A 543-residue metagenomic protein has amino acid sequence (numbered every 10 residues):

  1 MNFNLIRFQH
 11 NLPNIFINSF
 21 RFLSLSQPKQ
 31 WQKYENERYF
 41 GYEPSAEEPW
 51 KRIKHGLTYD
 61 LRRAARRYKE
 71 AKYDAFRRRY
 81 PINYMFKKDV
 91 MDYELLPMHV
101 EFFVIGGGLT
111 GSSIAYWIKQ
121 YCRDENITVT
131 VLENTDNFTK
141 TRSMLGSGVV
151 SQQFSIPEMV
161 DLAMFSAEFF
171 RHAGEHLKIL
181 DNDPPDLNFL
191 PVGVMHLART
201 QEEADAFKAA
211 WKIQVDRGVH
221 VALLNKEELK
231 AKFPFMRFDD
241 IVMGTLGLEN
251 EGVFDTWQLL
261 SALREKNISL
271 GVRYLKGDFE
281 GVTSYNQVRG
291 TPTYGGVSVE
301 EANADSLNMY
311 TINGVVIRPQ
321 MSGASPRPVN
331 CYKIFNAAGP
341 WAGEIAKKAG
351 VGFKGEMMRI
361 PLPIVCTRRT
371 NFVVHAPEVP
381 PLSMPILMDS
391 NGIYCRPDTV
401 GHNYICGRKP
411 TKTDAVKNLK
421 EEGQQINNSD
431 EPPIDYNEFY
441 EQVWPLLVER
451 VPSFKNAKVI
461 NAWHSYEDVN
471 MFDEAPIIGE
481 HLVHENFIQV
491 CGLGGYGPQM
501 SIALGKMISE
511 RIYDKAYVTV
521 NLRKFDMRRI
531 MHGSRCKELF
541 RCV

Functional and structural regions predicted by a protein language model:
N2-E101, Q120-D124: Extreme N-terminal leader/targeting segments of oxidoreductases
G106-G108: Glycine-rich Rossmann-fold phosphate-binding loop(s) that bind the pyrophosphate of adenine dinucleotide cofactors
Y116-Q120, G148-S151, I179-G193, M309-Y310 (+1 more regions): Active-site substrate-recognition segment that forms the wall of the catalytic cavity or substrate channel
K119-S143: Glycine-rich FAD pyrophosphate-binding loop
S147-K232, G392: Dinucleotide-binding Rossmann-like beta1-alpha1 core, especially the glycine-rich loop that anchors the ADP
D161-L162, L197-A206, L246-K266, P432-F439 (+1 more regions): Short beta-strand to alpha-helix junction loop
L246-Y332, A337: Helical element adjacent to the flavin cofactor pocket in flavoenzyme catalytic cores
E441-V543: C-terminal catalytic lobe of FAD-dependent flavoproteins
